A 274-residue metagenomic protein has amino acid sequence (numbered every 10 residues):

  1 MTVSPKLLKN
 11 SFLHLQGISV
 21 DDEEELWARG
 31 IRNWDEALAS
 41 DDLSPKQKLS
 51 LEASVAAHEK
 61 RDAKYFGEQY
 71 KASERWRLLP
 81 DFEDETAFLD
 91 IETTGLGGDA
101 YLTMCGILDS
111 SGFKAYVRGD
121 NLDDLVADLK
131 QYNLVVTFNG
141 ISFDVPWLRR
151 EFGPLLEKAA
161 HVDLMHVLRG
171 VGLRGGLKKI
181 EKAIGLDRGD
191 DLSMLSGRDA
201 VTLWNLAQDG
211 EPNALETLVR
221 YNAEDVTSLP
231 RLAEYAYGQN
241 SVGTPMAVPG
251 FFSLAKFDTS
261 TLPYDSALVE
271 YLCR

Functional and structural regions predicted by a protein language model:
M1-T103, I107-R274: DEDD superfamily 3′-5′ metal-dependent exonuclease/proofreading module
